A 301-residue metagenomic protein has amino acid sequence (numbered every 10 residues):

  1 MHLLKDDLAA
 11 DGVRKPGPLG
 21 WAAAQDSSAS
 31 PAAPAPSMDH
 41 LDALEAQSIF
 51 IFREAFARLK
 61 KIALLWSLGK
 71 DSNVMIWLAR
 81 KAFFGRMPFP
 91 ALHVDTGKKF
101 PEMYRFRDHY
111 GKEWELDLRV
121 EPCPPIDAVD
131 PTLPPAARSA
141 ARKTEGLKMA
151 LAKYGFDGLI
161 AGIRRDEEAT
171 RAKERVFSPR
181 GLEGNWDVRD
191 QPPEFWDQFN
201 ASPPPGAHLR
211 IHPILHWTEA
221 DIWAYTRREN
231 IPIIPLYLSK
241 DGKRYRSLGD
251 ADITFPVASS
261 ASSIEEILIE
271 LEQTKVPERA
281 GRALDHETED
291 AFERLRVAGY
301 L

Functional and structural regions predicted by a protein language model:
H2-L301: Nucleotide-activated chemistry modules centered on ATP-dependent adenylation/adenylyltransferase
